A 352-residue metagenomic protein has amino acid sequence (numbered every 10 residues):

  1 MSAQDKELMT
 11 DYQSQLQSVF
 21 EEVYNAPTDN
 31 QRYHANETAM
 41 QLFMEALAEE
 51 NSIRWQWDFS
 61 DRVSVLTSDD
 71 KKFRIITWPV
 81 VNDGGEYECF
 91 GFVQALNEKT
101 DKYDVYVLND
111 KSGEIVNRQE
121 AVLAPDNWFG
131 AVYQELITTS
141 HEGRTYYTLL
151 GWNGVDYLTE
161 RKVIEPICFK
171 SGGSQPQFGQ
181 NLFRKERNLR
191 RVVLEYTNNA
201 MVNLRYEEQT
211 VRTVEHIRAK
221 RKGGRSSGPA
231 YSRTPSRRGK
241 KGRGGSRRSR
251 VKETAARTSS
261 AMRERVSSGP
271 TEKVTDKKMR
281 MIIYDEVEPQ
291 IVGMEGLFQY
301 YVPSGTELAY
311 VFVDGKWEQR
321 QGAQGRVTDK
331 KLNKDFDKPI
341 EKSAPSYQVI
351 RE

Functional and structural regions predicted by a protein language model:
S2-I75: Start-of-domain marker
S2-Y33, I217-G269, S343-E352: Sec-dependent signal peptide cleavage junction
H34-R54, Y106-P125, F183-L194, G325-I340: Surface-exposed loop and turn segments in beta-propeller and other repeat-based domains that flank or scaffold
K72-P79, T145-N153, R280-D285: Short beta-strand elements that form the blades of beta-propeller/WD-repeat-like and other beta-sheet-rich scaffold
C89-E98, V163-S171, V302-D314: Beta-propeller blade signature
F92-S140: Short N-terminal edge-element motif at the start of the domain
Q119-W128, V132-H141, V155, P176-R233 (+5 more regions): Short aromatic loop motif centered on NTY/YTY
L150-L182: Hydrophobic/aromatic-rich, well-ordered segments within soluble, folded domains that form packed cores
